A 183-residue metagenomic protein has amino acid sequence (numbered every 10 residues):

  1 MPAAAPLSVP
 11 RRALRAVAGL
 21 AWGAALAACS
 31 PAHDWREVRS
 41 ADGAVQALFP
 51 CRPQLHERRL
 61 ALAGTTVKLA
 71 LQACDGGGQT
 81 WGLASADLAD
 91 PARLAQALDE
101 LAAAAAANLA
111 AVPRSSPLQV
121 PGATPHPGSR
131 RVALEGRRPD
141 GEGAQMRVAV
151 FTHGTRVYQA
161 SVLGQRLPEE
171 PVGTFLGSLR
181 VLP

Functional and structural regions predicted by a protein language model:
P2-A21: Bacterial N-terminal signal peptides that target proteins for export
A25-A28: C-terminal motif of bacterial Sec signal peptides marking the signal peptidase cleavage site
S30-A32: Bacterial signal peptide processing site
R36-K68, G76-G77: Post-signal peptide N-terminal segment of mature Sec-exported envelope proteins
R52-A61, T65-L71, A104-T152: Signature of long, low-cysteine stretches enriched in small and polar/charged residues
P53-L55, A97-P113, G154-P183: Surface-exposed amphipathic alpha-helical segments
L71-E100, V148: A short acidic-to-branched-hydrophobic micro-motif
G78-W81, G141-G143, T152-Q159: Coil-to-beta-strand transition motifs
